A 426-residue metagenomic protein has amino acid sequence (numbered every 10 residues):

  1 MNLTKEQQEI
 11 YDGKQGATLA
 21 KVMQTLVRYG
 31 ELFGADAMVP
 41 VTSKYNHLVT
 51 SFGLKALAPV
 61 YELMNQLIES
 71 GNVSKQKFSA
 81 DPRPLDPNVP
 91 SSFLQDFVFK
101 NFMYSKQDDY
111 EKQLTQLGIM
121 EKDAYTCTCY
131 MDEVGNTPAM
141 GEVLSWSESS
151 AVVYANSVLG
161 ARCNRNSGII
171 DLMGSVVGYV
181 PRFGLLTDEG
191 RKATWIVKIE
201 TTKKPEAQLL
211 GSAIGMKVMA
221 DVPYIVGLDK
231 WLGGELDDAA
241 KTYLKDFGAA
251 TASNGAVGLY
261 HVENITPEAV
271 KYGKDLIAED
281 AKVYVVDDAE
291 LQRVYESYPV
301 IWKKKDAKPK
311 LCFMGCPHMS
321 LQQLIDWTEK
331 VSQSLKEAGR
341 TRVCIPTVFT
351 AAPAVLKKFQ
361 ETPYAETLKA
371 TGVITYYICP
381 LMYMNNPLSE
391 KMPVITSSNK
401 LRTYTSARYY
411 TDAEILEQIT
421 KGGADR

Functional and structural regions predicted by a protein language model:
M1-F313, P317-R426: Non-transmembrane, aqueous-exposed alpha-helical and coiled segments at domain scale
